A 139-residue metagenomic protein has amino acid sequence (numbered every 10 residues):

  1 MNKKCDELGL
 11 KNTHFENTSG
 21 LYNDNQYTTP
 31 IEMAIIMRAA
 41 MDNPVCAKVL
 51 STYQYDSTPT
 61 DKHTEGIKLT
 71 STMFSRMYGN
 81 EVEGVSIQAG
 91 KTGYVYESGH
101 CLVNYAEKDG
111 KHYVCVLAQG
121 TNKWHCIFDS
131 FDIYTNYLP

Functional and structural regions predicted by a protein language model:
M1-P139: Penicillin-recognizing serine hydrolase domain
